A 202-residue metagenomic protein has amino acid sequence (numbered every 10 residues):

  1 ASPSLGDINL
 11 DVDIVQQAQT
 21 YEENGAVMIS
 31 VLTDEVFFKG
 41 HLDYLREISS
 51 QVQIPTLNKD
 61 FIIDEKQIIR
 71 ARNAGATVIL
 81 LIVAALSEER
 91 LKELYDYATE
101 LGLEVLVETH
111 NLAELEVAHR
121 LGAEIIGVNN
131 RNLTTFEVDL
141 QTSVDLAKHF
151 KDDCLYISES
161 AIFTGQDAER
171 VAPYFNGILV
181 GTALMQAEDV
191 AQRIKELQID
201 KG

Functional and structural regions predicted by a protein language model:
A1-V15, P55-I63, E104-T109, S158 (+1 more regions): Active-site mouth loops of central-metabolism enzymes
P3-I8, T20-F37, H119-A147: Glycine/Thr-rich beta-alpha phosphate-binding loop at enzyme active sites
G25, Q51-I54, N73-I79, T99-L103 (+3 more regions): Glycine-enriched alpha-helix->loop->beta-strand junction motifs that scaffold or abut catalytic
I29-V31, I48, T56-K59, I79-L81 (+4 more regions): Hydrophobic faces of well-ordered beta-strands that scaffold small-molecule active sites in alpha/beta enzyme cores
L42-Q53, E65, L86-E93, H110-L112 (+4 more regions): Short loop-to-alpha-helix "cap/lid" segments that border enzyme active sites across diverse enzyme classes
I63-G75, N111-L121, S158-V180, Q192-L197: Catalytic cores of alpha/beta
R70-R90, G127-F136, Y174-I194: Glycine-rich phosphate-binding active-site loops on the catalytic face of alpha/beta enzymes
L140-F150, Q186-G202: C-terminal helical cap(s) of enzyme catalytic domains, especially alpha/beta-barrels
